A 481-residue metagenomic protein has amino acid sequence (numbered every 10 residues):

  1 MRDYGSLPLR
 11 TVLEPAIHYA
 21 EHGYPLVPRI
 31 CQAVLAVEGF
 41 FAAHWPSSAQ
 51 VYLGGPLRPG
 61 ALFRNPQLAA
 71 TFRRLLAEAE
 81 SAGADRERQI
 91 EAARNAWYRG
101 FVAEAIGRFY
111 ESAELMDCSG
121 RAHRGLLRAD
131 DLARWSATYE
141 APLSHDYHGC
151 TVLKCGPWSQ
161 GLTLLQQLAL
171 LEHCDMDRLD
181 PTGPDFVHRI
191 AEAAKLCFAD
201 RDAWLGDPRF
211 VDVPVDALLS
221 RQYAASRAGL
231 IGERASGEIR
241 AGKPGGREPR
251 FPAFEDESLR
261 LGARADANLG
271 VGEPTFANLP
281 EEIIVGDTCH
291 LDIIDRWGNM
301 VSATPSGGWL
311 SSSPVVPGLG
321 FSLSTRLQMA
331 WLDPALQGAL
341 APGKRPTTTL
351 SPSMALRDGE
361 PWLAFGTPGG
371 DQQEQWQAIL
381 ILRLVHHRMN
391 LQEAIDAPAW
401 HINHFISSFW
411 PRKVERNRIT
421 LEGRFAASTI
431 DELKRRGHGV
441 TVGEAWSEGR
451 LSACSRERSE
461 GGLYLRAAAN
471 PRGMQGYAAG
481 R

Functional and structural regions predicted by a protein language model:
M1-A92, W97-V152, G156-S159, L219 (+1 more regions): Noncatalytic scaffold domains of N-terminal-nucleophile
M1-D3, Q89-R99, E104, Y110 (+2 more regions): Alpha-helical support elements that line or immediately flank enzyme active sites and cofactor-binding pockets
R10-E21, R94-R108, P181-R201, L391-I402: Short, well-structured alpha-helical segments that form the helix of a local strand-helix-strand
G54, F72, R86, A103 (+7 more regions): Internal maturation/activation junctions in enzymes
A113-R128, A267-T275, P280-I284, C289 (+5 more regions): Active-site rim segments in enzyme catalytic domains, especially the processed small/beta chain of N-terminal
C150-P157, T163-L170, M176, L291-D292 (+3 more regions): Short, well-ordered beta-strand elements
W297, G343-K344, Q377-A378, H386-W446: Extended C-terminal subregions enriched in glycine
